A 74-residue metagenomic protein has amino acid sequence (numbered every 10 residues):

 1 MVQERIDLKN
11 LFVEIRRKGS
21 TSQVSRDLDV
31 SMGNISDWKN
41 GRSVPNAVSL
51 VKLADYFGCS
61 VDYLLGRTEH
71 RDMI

Functional and structural regions predicted by a protein language model:
M1-G19, Q23: A short, Lys/Arg-rich alpha-helix, primarily the initiator
M1-Q3, L65-I74: Short, charged recognition helix plus adjacent turn of helix-turn-helix-like nucleic-acid-binding domains
K18-D37: Short alpha-helical DNA-recognition segment
S31-G33, N46, S60: Short coil turns linking two alpha-helices in DNA-binding domains
K39, F57, L65-T68: DNA major-groove recognition helix of helix-turn-helix
R42-K52, M73: Short, basic-rich loop-to-helix N-cap that marks the start of a DNA-contacting helix
V48-Y63: DNA major-groove recognition helix of helix-turn-helix/homeodomain DNA-binding modules
